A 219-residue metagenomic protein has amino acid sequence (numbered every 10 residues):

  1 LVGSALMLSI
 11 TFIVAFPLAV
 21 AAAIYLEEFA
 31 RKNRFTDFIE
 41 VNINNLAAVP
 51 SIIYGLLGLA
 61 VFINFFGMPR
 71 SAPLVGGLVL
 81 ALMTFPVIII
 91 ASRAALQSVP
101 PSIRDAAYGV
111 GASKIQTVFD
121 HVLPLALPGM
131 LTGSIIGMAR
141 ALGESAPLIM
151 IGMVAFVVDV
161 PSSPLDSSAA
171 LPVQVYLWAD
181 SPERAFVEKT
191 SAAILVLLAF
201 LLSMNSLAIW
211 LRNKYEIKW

Functional and structural regions predicted by a protein language model:
V2, L6, I10-V14, L18 (+4 more regions): Hydrophobic alpha-helical transmembrane segments of multipass integral membrane proteins, especially permease/channel
V2-M7, I43-A47, L96-Q97, I115 (+4 more regions): Alpha-helical transmembrane segments of multi-pass membrane proteins
I10-I43, L56, I209-K214: Transmembrane-helix boundary motif in ABC transporter permease subunits
F12-V14, A91-S92, P100, K114-G152: Transmembrane alpha-helices
L26, A30-E40, P101-T132: Amphipathic cytosolic juxtamembrane alpha-helices at the membrane-cytosol interface of multi-pass membrane transporters
N44-L80: Generic hydrophobic transmembrane alpha-helix motif, especially the helices
R93, Q97, P101, Y108 (+2 more regions): C-terminal transmembrane helix and the adjacent membrane-cytosol boundary/short C-terminal tail of inner/organellar
L148-L198: Interhelical loop and adjacent transmembrane-helix boundary motif in polytopic membrane transport permeases
